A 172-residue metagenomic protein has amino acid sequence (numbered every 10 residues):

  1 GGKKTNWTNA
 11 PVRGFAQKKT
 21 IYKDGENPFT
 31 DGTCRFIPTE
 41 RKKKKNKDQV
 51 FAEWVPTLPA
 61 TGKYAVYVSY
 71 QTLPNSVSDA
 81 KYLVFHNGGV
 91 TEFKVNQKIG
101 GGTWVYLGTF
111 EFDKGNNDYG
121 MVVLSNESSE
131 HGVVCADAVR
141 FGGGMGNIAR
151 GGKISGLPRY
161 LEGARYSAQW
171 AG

Functional and structural regions predicted by a protein language model:
G1-A10, G143-A171: Juxtadomain low-complexity/linker regions and immediately adjacent membrane-anchoring helices
G2-G32, S167-G172: Extracellular glycan-recognition surfaces and repeat-rich motifs
D31-L58, G172: Short beta-strands within extracellular/lumenal beta-sheet-rich domains
V50-P74, V139, I154, G172: A short beta-strand element within beta-rich, extracytoplasmic domains of secreted/secretory-pathway proteins
T72-T91: Short, surface-exposed beta-strand/strand-loop-strand elements in extracellular ectodomains
N87-N117: Extracellular carbohydrate recognition and processing domains and analogous Trp-centered ligand-binding platforms
L107, V139-F141: Extracellular beta-strand elements of beta-rich domains used for carbohydrate recognition/degradation or cell-matrix
V122-V133: Short beta-strand-plus-loop segments that form exposed binding edges in beta-rich domains
